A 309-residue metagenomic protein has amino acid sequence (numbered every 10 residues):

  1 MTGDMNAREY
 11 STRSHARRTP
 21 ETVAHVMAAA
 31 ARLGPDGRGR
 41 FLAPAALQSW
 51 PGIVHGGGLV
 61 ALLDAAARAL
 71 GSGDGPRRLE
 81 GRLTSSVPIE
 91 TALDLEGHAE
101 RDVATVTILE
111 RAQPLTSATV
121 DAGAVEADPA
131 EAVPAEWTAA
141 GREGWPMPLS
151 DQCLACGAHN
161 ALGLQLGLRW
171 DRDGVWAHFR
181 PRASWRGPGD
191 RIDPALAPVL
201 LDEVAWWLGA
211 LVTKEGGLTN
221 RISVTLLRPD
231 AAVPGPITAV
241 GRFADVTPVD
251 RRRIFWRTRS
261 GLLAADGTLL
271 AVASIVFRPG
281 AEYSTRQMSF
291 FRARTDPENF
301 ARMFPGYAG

Functional and structural regions predicted by a protein language model:
M1-A43, V103, A118-P188, S289-G309: Non-catalytic linker/capping segments at the edges of enzyme domains
E21-T105, L109: Ordered, small/hydrophobic-rich secondary-structure cores
A46-I53, A183-L196: Short histidine-centered catalytic/ligand-binding loop motif
I53-P76, D193-G217: Active-site helix/loop of acyl-thioester processing domains in fatty-acid/polyketide metabolism, spanning hotdog-fold
D74-P114, V224-T268: Hydrophobic beta-sheet segments that form the core/acyl-binding groove of ACP/CoA-dependent acyl-chain-processing
P114-A118, L270-A273: A structural microfeature
A122-A124, F277-G280: A short acidic/small-residue loop/turn micro-motif
L263, L269-V276, E282-R286: Mixed-charge, glycine-accented linear interaction segment located at domain edges/termini
